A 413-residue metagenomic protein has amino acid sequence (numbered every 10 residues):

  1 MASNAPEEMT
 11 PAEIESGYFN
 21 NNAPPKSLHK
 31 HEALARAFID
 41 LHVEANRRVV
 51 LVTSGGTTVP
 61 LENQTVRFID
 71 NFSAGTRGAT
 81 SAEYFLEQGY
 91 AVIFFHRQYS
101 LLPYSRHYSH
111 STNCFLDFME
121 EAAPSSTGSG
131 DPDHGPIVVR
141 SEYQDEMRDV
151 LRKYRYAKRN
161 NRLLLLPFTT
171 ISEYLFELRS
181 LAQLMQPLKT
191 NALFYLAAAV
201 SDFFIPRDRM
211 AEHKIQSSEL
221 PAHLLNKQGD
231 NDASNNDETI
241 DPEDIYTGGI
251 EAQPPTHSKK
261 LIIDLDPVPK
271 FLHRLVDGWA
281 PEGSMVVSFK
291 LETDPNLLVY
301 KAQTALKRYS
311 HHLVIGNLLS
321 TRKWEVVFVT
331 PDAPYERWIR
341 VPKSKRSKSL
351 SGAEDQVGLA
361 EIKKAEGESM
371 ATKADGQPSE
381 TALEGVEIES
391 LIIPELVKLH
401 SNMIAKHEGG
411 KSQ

Functional and structural regions predicted by a protein language model:
M1-Q413: A cross-family phosphate/adenosyl-ligand binding-site feature
